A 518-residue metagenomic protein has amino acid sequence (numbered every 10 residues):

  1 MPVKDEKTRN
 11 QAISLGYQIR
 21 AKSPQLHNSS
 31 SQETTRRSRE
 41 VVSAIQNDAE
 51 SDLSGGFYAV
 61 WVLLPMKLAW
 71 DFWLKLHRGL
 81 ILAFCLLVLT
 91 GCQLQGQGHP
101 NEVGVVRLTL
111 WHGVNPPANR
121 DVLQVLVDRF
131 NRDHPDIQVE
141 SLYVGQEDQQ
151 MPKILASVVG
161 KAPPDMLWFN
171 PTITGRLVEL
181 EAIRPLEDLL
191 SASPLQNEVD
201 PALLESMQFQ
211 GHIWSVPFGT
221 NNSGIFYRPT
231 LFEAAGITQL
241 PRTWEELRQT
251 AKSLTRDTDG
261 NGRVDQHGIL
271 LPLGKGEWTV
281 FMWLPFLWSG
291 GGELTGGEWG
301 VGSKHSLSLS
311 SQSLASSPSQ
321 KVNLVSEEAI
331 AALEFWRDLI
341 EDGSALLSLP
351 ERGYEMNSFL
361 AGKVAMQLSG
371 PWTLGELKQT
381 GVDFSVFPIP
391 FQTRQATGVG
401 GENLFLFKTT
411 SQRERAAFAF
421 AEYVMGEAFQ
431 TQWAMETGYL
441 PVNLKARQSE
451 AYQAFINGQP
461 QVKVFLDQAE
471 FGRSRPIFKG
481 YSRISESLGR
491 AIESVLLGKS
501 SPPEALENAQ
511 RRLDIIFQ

Functional and structural regions predicted by a protein language model:
G104-P117, I137-L142, D165-M166, F420: Short, well-ordered beta-strand elements
R107-Q124, E277, F281, K479-Y481: Extracytoplasmic "Venus flytrap"
P116-Q138, L488, L506: Short, polar/charged alpha-helical segment
V125, R129-A202, S206, T230-R242 (+4 more regions): Extracytoplasmic "Venus flytrap"/periplasmic binding protein-like
D128, Q138, A235, G302-S306 (+6 more regions): Extracytoplasmic/periplasmic substrate-recognition and gating elements
F169-G224, E233, V264-G268, T279-M282 (+4 more regions): Hinge/lid segment of periplasmic solute-binding proteins
T250-K252, W299-L309, S316-L349: Glycine-centered hinge/linker elements that transmit conformational signals in sensory and ligand-binding systems
F384-F387, M435-S487, S494: Long, aromatic- and glycine/proline-rich binding clefts that accommodate carbohydrate-like moieties
